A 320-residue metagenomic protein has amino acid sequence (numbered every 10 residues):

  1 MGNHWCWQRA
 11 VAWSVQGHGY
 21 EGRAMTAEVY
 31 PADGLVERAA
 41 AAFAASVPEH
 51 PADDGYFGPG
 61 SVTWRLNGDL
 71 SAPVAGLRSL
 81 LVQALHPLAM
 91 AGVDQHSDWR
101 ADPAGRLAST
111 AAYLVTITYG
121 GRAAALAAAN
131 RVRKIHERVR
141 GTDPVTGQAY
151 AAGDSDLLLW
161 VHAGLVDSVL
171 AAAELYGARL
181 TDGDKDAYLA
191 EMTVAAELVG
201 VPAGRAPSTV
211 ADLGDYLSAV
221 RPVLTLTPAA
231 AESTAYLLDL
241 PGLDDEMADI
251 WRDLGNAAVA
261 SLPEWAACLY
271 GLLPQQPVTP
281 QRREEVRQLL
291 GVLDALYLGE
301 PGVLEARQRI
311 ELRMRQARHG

Functional and structural regions predicted by a protein language model:
W5-W7, W13: Tryptophan (W) side chains
Q8-R9, R23: N-terminal compositionally biased or targeting/leader segments
G17-W160, G164-G320: Mature, function-bearing regions of proteins
